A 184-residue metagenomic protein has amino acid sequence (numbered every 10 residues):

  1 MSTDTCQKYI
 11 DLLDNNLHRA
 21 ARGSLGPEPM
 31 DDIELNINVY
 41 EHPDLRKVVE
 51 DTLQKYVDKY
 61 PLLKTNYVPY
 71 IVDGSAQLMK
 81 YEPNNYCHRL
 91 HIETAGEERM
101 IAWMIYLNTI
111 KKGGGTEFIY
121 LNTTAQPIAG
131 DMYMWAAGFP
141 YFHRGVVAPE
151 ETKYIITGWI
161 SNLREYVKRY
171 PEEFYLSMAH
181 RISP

Functional and structural regions predicted by a protein language model:
M1-M132, P140-P184: Fe(II)/2-oxoglutarate oxygenase catalytic core
